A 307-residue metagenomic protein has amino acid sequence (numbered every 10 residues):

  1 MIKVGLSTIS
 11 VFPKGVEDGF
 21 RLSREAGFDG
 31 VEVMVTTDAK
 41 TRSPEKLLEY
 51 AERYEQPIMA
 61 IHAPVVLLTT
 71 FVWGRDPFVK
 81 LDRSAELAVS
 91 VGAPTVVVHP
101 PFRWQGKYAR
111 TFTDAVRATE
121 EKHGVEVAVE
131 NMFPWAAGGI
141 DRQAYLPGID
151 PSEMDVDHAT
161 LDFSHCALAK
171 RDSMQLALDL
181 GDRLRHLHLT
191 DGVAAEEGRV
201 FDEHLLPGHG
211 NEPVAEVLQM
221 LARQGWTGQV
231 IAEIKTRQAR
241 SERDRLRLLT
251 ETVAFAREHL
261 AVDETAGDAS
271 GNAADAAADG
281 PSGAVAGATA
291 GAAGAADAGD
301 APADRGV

Functional and structural regions predicted by a protein language model:
M1-G5, S10-R24, E52, A85-A93 (+5 more regions): Histidine-acidic metal/acid-base catalytic patches
S7-V11, M34-D38, A63-V66, P101-R103 (+4 more regions): Active-site beta-loop-alpha junctions enriched in small/polar residues
D29, V33-R110, E126, T227 (+1 more regions): Structural motif corresponding to the early beta-alpha repeats
V31, L161-D162: Active-site beta-strand/loop signature of hydrolases that rely on acidic residues for catalysis
A115-H123: Structural alpha-helical segments in enzyme catalytic/regulatory domains
E126-D141: Conserved anion-binding
A276, A284, A288, A292-D297: Long, intrinsically disordered low-complexity tandem-repeat regions enriched in serine/threonine/proline and other
